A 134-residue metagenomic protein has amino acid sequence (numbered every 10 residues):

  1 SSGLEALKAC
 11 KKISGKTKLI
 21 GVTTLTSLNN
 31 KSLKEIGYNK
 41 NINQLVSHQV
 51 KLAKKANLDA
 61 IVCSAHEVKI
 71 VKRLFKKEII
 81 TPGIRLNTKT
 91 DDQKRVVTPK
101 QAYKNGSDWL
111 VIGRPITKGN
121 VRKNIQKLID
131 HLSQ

Functional and structural regions predicted by a protein language model:
S1-A6, L86, R95-P99, Y103-N124: Glycine-rich phosphate-binding active-site loops on the catalytic face of alpha/beta enzymes
S1-K69, K76, I80, L86-K89: Conserved anion-binding
K11-G15, K72-R73, P99-G106: Acidic (Asp/Glu)-rich catalytic clusters
V22, T81, Q93-K94, G113: Generic secondary-structure boundary/loop-capping signal
N43-H48, Y103-S107, Q134: Glycine-rich loops and low-complexity Gly/Arg-rich segments that provide flexible linkers or classic glycine-based
A53, V71, A102, G113 (+1 more regions): Conserved, mostly hydrophobic/aromatic
E67-V71, D92-Q101: Short glycine-rich, acidic/polar surface loops and turns
F75-G83, I125-Q134: Short, electropositive alpha-helical surface patch
